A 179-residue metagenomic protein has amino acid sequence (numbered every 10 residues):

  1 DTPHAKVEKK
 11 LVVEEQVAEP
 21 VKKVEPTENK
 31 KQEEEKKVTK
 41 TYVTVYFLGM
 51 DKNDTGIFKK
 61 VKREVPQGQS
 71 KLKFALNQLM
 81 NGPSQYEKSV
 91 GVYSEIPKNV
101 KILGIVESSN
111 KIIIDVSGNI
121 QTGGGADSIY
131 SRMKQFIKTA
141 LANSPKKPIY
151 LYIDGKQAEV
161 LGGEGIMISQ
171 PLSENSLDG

Functional and structural regions predicted by a protein language model:
D1-G179: Bimodal "functional hotspot" detector
